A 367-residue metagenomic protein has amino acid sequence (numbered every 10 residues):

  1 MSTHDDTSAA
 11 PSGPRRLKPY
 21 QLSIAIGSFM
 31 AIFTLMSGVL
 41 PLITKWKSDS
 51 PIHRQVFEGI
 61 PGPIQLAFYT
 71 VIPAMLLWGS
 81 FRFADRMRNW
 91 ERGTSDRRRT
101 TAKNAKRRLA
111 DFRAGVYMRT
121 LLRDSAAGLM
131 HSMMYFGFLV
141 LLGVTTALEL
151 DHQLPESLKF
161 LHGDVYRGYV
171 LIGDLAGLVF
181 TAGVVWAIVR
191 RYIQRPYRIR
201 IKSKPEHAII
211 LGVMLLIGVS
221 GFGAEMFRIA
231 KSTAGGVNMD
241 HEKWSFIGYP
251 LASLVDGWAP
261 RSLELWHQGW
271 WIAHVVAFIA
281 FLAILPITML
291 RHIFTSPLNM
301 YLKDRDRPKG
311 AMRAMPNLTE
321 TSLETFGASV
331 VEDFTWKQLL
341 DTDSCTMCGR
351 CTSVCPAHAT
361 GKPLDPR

Functional and structural regions predicted by a protein language model:
S2-A328: Membrane-embedded alpha-helical bundles of multi-pass integral membrane proteins
G173, I209, D333-W336, D343: Generic detector of short alpha-helix boundary/capping microenvironments and adjacent low-complexity segments
E320-K337, A359-T360: Membrane-proximal linker segments that couple transmembrane helices to downstream signaling/catalytic modules
W336-R367: Structured cytosolic domains appended to multi-pass membrane proteins
